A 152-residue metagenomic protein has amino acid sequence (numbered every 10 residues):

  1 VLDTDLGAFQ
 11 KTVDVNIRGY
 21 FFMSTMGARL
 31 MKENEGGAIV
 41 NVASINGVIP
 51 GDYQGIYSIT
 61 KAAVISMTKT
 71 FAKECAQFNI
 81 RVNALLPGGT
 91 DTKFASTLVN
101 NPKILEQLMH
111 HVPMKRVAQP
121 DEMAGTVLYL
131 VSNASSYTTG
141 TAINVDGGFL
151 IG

Functional and structural regions predicted by a protein language model:
V1, D5-Q10, L108: Substrate-binding pocket helix/loop in short-chain dehydrogenase/reductase
T4, P50-S58, T70: Active-site loop-to-helix junction immediately N-terminal to the catalytic Tyr of the SDR YXXXK motif in Rossmann-fold
S24, T60, T68: Active-site helix of classical SDR
R29, K73-Q77, S136: Alpha-helical segment proximal to the catalytic Tyr-Lys
S44: Residue(s) in the substrate-gating loop at a strand-loop-helix junction that position the organic substrate next
I49, L128, T139-G152: Short C-terminal tail/terminal secondary-structure segment of NAD(P)H-dependent dehydrogenase/reductase domains
V112-M123: A conserved structural motif in NAD(P)-dependent oxidoreductases
